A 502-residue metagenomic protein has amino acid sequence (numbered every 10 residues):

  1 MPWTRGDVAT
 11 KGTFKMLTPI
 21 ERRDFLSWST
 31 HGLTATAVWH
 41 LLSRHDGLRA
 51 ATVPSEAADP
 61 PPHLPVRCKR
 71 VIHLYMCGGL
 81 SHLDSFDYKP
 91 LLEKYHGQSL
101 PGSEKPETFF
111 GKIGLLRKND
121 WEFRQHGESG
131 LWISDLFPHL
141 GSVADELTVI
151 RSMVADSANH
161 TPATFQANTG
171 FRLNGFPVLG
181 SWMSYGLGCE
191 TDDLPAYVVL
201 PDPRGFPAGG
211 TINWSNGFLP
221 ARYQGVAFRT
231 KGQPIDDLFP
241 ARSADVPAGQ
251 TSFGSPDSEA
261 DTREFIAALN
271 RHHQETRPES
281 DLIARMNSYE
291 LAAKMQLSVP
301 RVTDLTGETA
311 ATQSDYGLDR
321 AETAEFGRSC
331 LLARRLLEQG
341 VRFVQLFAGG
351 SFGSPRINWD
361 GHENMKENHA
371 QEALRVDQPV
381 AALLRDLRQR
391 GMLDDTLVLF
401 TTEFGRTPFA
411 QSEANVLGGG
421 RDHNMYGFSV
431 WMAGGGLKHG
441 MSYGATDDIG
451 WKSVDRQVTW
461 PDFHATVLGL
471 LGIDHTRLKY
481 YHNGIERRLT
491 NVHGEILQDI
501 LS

Functional and structural regions predicted by a protein language model:
W3-S502: Ligand-binding pockets and gating/stacking loops
